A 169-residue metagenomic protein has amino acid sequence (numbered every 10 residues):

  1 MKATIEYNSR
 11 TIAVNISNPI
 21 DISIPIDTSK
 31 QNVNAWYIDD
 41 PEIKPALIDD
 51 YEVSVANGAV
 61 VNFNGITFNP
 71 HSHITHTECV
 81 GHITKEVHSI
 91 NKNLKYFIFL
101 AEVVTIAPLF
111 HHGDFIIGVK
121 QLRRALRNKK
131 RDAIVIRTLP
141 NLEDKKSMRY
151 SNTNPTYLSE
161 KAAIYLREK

Functional and structural regions predicted by a protein language model:
M1-K169: Active-/binding-site microenvironments in catalytic and ligand-binding cores
